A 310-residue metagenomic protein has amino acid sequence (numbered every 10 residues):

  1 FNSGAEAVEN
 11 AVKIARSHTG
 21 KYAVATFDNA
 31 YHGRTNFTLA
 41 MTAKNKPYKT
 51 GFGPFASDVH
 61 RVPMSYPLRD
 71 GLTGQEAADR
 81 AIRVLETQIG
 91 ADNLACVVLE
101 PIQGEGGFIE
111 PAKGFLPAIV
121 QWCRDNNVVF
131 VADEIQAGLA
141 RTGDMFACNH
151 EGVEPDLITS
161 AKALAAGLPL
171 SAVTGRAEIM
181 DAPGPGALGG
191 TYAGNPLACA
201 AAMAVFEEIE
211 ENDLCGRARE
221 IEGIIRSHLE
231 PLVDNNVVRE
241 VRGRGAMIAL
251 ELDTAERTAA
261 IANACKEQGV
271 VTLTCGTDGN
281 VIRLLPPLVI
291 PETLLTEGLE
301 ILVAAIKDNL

Functional and structural regions predicted by a protein language model:
F1-L310: Conserved N-terminal phosphate-binding loop of PLP-dependent enzymes in the Aspartate aminotransferase
